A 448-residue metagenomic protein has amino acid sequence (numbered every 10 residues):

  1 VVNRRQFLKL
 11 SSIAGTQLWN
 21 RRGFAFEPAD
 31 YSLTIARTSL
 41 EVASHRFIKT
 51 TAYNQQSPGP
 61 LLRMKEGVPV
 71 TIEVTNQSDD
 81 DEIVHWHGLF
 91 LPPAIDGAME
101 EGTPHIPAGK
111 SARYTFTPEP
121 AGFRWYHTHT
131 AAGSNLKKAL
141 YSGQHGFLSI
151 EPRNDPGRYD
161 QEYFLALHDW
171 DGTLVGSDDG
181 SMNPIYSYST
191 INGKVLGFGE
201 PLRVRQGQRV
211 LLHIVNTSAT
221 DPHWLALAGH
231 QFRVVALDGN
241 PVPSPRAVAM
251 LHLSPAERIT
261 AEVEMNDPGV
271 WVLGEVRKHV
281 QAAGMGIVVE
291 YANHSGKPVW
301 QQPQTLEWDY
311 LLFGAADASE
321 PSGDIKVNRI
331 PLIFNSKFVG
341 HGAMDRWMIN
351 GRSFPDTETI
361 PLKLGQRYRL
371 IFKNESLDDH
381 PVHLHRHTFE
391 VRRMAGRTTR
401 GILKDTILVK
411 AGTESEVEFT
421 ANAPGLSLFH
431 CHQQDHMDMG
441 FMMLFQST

Functional and structural regions predicted by a protein language model:
V1, L18-K49: C-terminal segment of N-terminal export signals and the immediately downstream linker at the start of the mature
V1-G15: N-terminal secretory signal peptides and thylakoid transit peptides that target proteins across membranes
L10, L18, F24-S32, N135 (+4 more regions): Extended terminal and domain-junction accessory segments
H45-R63, Y188-L202, H341-L364: N-terminal edge beta-strand
S57, L61-R63, G88-P120, G197-L202 (+3 more regions): Extracytoplasmic beta-sandwich strand-turn segments characteristic of Greek-key/jelly-roll folds
V74-S78, N216, F372-S376: Asparagine-centered strand-capping/turn motif at beta-strand->loop junctions
Y114, P118-I150: Hydrophobic or amphipathic alpha-helical targeting/insertion segments
Q161-Q208, V215-A219, K337, D345-N350: Acidic-aromatic/histidine active-site loop/patch
